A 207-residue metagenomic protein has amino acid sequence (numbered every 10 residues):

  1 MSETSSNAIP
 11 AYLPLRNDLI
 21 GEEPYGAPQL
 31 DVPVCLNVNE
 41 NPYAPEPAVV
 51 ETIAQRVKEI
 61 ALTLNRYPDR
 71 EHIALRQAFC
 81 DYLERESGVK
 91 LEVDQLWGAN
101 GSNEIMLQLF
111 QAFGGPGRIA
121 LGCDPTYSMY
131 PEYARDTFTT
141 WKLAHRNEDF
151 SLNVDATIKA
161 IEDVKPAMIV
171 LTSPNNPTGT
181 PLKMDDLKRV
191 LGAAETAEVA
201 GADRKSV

Functional and structural regions predicted by a protein language model:
S5-G101, Q108: N-terminal small-domain helix-loop-helix segment of the aminotransferase-like
N39-P42, S102-N103, Y127, S173-T178: Short glycine-rich anion-binding loops that position phosphate/pyrophosphate groups of nucleotides and phosphorylated
F79, Y133-A134: Short hydrophobic alpha-helical segments of the AMP-binding
K90-L96, G117-I119, D203-R204: Short acidic capping loops at alpha-helix termini that bridge into adjacent secondary structure
A112-Y133: Conserved PLP-anchoring active-site segment centered on the Schiff-base-forming lysine
R118, T139, T196-V199: A short helix->loop->beta-strand "cap" motif at the edges of active sites that frequently abuts
D124, L143-E148: Short beta->alpha connector loops at strand-helix junctions that form conserved, small/polar/Pro-enriched
E148-R204: Active-site phosphate-binding strand-loop segment of PLP-dependent enzymes
